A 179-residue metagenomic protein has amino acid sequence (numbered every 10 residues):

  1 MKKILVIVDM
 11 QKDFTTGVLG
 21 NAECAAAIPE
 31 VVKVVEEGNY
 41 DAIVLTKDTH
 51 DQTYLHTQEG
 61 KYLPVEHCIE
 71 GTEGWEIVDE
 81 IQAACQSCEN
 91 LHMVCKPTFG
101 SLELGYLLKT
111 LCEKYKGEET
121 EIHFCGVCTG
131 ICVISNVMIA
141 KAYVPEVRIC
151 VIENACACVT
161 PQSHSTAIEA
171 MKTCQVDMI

Functional and structural regions predicted by a protein language model:
M1-M93, K114-E118, E146-C150, V159 (+2 more regions): Active-site acidic carboxylates
M93-S135, A157-I179: Conserved N-terminal glycine/acidic-rich loop preference
V133-Y143: Short Gly/Thr/Asp-enriched flexible loops that form oxyanion-binding sites at enzyme active sites
